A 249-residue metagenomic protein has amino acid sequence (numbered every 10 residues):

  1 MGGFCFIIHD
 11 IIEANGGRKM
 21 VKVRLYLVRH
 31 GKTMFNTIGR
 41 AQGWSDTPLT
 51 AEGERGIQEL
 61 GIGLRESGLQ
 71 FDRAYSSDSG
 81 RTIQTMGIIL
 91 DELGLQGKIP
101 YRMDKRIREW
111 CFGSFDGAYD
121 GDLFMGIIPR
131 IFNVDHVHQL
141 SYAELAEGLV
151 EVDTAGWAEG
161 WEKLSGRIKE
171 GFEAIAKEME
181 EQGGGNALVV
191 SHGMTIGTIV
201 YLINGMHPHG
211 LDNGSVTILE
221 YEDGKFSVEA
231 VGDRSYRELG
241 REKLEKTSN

Functional and structural regions predicted by a protein language model:
H9-V23, W110-D122, G126, R130-F132 (+2 more regions): Acidic, low-complexity terminal tails and accessory targeting/binding regions of phosphate-metabolizing enzymes
R24-V28, Y75, Q182-S191: Beta-strand elements within well-structured catalytic alpha/beta cores of enzymes that handle phosphate/sulfate esters
G31, G193-M194: Active-site metal-binding loops of divalent metal-dependent hydrolases
K32-Q84, I88, A158-I168: Loop-to-helix element that buttresses phosphate recognition and phosphoryl-transfer chemistry
I62-H136: Phosphate-coordination/substrate-recognition cap region in phosphate-metabolizing enzymes
I131-K163: Short glycine/proline- and acidic residue-enriched helix-loop micro-motifs that form flexible lids or anion-recognition
G156-Q182: A mid-sequence, solvent-exposed acidic-amphipathic segment
